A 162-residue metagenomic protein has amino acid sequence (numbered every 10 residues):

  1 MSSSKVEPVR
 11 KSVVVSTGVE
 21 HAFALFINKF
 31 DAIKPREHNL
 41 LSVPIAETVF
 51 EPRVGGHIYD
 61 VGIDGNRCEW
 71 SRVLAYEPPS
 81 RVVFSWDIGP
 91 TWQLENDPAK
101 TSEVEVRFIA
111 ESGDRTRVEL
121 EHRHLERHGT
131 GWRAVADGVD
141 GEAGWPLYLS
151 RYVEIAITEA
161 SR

Functional and structural regions predicted by a protein language model:
M1-A46: Hydrophobic ligand-binding cavity/cleft-lining segments
P8-R10, R67-S71, K100-V104: Short, surface-exposed coil-to-beta transition loops
S16-E20, L74-V82, R107-R117: A short, structured loop/turn motif at beta-sheet edges
A22-F26, I58, V73, F84 (+3 more regions): Hydrophobic pocket/interface hotspot
F26, I33-K34, Y76, W86 (+2 more regions): Tryptophan-centric aromatic hotspots in well-structured domains and transmembrane helices
S42, E47, R123, V153-R162: Short, highly charged C-terminal tails/helix-capping segments
P44-W92: Glycine-rich portal/gate segments that line the openings of hydrophobic small-molecule binding cavities
W92-P146: Beta-strand/loop substructures that line and gate deep hydrophobic ligand-binding cavities in soluble
